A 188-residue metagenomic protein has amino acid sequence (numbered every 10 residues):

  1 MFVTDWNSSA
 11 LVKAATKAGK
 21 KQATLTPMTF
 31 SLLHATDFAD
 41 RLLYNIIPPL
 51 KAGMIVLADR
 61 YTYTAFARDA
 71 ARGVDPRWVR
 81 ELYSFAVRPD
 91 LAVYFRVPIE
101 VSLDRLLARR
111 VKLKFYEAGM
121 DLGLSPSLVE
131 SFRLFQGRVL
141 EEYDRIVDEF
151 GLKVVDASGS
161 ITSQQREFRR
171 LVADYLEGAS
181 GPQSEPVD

Functional and structural regions predicted by a protein language model:
M1-V87, E167: ATP-dependent small-molecule kinase phosphotransfer cores that center on conserved nucleotide phosphate-binding segments
F2, L91, K153-V155: Structural signal for short hydrophobic segments within the conserved structured cores of catalytic domains across
S8-L11, T62-Y63, V97-L103, S160-I161: Conserved nucleotide-binding/hydrolysis micro-motifs of P-loop NTPases
G53, P89, E149-L152: A generic structural signal for alpha->beta connector loops
A65-R138: A glycine- and Lys/Arg-enriched "phosphate-lid" helix/loop adjacent to the NTP-binding pocket of small-molecule kinases
L107-D188: NTP-dependent small-molecule kinase module
